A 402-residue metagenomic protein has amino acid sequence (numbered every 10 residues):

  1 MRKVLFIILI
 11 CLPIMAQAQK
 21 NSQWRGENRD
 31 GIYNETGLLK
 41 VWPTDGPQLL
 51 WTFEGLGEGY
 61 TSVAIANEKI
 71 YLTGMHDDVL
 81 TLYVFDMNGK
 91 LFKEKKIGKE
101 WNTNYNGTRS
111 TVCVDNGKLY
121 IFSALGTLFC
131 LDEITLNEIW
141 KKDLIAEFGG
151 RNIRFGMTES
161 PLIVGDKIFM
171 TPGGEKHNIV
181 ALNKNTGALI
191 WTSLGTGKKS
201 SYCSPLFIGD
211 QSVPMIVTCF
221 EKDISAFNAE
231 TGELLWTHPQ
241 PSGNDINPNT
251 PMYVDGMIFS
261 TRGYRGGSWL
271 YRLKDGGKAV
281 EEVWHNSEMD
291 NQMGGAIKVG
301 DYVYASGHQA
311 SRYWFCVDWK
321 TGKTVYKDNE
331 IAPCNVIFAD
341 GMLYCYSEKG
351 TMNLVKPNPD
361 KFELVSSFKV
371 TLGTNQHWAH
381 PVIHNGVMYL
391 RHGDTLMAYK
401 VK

Functional and structural regions predicted by a protein language model:
M1-K20: Bacterial Sec-dependent N-terminal signal peptides
A18-K402: Noncatalytic, solvent-exposed loop/strand surfaces of beta-propeller-type extracellular/periplasmic domains
